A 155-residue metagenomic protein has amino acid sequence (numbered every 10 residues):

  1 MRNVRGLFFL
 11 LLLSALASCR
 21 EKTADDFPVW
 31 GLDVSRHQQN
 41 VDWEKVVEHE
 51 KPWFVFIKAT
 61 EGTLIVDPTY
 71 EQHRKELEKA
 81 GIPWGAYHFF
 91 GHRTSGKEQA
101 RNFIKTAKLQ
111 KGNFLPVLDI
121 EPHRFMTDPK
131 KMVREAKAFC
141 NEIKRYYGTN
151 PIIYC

Functional and structural regions predicted by a protein language model:
G6-S14: Sec-dependent N-terminal signal peptides
C19-E61: Boundary/entry segment of secreted carbohydrate-active catalytic domains
G31-D33, W53-K58, P83-H88, F114-D119 (+1 more regions): Structural recognition of the beta-strand scaffold that forms the well-ordered cores of secreted hydrolase catalytic
L32-D42, K58-Y70, F89-E98, R124-P129: Acidic-and-aromatic substrate-binding clefts and catalytic sites of carbohydrate-active enzymes
W43-K51, Y70-G81, F103-G112: Acidic (Asp/Glu)-rich catalytic clusters
E44, K75, R101, K105 (+2 more regions): Solvent-exposed, polar/charged alpha-helical surfaces in well-ordered, non-transmembrane soluble domains, broadly
A80-S95, Q110-T127: Metal-dependent polysaccharide deacetylase catalytic core of the NodB/CE4 family, i.e., the active-site-bearing domain
L109-G112, P116, H123-C155: Surface-exposed substrate-engagement region within the catalytic domains of secreted or surface-exposed extracellular
